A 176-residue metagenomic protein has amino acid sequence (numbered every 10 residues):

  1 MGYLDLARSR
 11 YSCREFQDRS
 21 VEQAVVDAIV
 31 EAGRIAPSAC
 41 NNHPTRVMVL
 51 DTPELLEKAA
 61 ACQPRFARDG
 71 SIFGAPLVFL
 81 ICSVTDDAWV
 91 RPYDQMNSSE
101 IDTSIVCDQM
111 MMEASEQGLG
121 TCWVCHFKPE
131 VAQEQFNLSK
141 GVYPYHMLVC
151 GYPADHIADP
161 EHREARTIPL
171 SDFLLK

Functional and structural regions predicted by a protein language model:
Y3-C13, S20-E22, H146-K176: C-terminal helix-cap and adjacent tail motif
V25-E31, I35-V106: Glycine/small-residue-rich phosphate/adenosyl-binding loop
G33, F79, D94-Q135: Small-aliphatic-rich amphipathic alpha-helix that forms the alpha element of a beta-alpha
R46, F127-P129, H146: Residue-level "edge-of-site" marker
A67-V78, L138-P160: A glycine-rich helix N-cap at a beta->alpha junction
S83, H126, Y152: Short secondary-structure boundary segments
W89, V131-E134, D155-D159: Short active-site-adjacent structural elements
